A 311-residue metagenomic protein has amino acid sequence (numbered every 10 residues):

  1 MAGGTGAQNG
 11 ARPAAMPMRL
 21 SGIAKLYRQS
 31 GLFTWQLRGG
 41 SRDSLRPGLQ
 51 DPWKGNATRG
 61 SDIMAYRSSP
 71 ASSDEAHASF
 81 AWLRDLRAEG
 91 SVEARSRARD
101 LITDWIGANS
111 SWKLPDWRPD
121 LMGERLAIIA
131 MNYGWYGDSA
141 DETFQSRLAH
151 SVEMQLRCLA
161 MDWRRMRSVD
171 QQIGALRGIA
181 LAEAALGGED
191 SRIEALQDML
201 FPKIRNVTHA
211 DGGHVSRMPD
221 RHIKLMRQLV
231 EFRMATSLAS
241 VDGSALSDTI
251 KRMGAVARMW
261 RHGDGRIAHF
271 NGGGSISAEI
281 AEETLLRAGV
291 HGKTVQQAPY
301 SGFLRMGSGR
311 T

Functional and structural regions predicted by a protein language model:
M1, N9, M16-F33, R125 (+5 more regions): Intrinsically disordered, low-complexity proline-rich regions
M1-R67: Extreme N-terminal leader/anchor segments
P13-M16, N56, Q145, Q197 (+1 more regions): Intrinsic-disorder-associated interaction segments
D43-T58, C158, L196, N206 (+2 more regions): Preference for long, amphipathic alpha-helical scaffolds in soluble/luminal domains and all-alpha bundles
T58, R67-S72, Q296-Y300: Short, ordered beta-strand-loop transition motifs
S68, R84, G307-R310: Pocket-edge structural micro-motifs
A71-I250: Aromatic-lined, polymer-binding surfaces characteristic of secreted/periplasmic polysaccharide-degrading enzymes
H209, G213-T311: Carbohydrate-active enzyme catalytic cores, enriched for enzymes that act on polyanionic acidic polysaccharides
